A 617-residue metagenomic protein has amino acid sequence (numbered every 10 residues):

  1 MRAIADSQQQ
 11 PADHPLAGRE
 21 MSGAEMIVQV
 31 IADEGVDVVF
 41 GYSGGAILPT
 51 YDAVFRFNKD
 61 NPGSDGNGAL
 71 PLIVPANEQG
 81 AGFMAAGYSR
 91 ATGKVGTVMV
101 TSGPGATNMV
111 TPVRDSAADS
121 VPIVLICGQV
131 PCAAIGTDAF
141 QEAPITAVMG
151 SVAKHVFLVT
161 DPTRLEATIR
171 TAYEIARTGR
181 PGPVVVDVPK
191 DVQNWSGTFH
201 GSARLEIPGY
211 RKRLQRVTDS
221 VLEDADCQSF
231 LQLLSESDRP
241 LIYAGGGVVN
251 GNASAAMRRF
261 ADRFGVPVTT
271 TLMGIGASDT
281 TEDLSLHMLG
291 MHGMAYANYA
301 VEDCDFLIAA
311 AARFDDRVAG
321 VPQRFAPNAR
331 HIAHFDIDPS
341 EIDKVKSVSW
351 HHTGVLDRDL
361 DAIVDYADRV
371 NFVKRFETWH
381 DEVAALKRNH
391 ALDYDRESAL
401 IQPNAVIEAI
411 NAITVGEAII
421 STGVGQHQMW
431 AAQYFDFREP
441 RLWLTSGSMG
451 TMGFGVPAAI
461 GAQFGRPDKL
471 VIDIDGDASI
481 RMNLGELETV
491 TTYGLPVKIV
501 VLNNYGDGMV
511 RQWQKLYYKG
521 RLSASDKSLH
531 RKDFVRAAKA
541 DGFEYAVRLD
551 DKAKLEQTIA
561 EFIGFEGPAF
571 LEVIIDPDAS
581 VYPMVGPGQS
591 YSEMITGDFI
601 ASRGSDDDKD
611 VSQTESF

Functional and structural regions predicted by a protein language model:
R2-A367, I413-G416, P496-I499, Y517-K519 (+2 more regions): N-terminal alpha/beta PP-like core and its mobile active-site loop of ThDP/TPP-dependent enzymes
R2-G18, T163, R211-R213, T218 (+7 more regions): Phosphate/pyrophosphate-binding active-site segments
A24-V28, A32, G45, T50-V54 (+2 more regions): Active-site diphosphate/adenylate-binding microenvironment
G44, G251, N298, G354-D357 (+5 more regions): Conserved structured core elements
N77, T137-A139, R216-S229, L289-G293 (+5 more regions): A general structural motif
E78-F83, A106, H427-M429, D551-L555: Short acidic loop-to-helix transition motifs that present clustered carboxylates
I126, A134-Q141, I342-V345, T353 (+2 more regions): Thiamine diphosphate
G245-V249, D395-R396, G476: Conserved short loop/turn motifs at secondary-structure junctions
